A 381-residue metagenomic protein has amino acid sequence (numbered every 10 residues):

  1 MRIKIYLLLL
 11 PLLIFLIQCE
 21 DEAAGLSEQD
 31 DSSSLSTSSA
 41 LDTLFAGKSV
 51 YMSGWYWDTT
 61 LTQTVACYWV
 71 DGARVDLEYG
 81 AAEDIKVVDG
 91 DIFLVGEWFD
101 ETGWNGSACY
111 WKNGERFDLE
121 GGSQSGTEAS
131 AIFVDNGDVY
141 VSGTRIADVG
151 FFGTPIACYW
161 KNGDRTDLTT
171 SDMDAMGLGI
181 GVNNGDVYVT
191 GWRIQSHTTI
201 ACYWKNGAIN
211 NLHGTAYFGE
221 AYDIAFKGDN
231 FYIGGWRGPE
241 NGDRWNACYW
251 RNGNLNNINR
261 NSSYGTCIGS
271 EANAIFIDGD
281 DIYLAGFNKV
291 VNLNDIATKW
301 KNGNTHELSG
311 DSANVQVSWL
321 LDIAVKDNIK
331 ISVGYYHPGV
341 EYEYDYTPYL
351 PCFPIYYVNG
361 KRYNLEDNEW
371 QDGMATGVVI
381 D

Functional and structural regions predicted by a protein language model:
M1-Q18: Sec-dependent bacterial lipoprotein signal peptides
L13-G47: Bacterial Sec-dependent N-terminal signal peptides
L35-D381: Residue-level hotspots at or immediately adjacent to binding/recognition sites across diverse folds
